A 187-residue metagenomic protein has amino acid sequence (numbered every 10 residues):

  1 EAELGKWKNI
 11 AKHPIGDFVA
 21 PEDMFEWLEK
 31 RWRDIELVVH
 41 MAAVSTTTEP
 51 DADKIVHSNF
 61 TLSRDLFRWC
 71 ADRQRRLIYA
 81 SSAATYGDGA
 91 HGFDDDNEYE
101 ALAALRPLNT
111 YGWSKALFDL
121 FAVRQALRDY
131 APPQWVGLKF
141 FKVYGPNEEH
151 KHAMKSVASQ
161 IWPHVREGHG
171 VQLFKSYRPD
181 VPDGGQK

Functional and structural regions predicted by a protein language model:
A2, T85-Y86, V143-G145: Conserved sequence/active-site signature of Rossmann-fold short-chain dehydrogenase/reductase
G5, K12, P21-S58: NAD(P)H-binding glycine-rich loop region in Rossmannoid oxidoreductase-like domains and their noncatalytic homologs
L37-H40, D65-T110: Conserved Rossmann-fold NAD(P)-dependent oxidoreductase catalytic core, especially the SDR/UDP-sugar
T47-I55, D88-F93, E149: Conserved catalytic-core motifs of eukaryotic protein kinase domains, centered on the activation segment
T47-L62, Y99-A103, P107: Short alpha-helical oligomerization interface
K54-V56, N97, P107-A116, K151-S159: Short-chain dehydrogenase/reductase
F60-L66, S114-A122: Conserved catalytic Lys-bearing alpha helix of Rossmann-like short-chain dehydrogenase/reductases
H91-G92, L120-K187: NAD(P)-dependent short-chain dehydrogenase/reductase
